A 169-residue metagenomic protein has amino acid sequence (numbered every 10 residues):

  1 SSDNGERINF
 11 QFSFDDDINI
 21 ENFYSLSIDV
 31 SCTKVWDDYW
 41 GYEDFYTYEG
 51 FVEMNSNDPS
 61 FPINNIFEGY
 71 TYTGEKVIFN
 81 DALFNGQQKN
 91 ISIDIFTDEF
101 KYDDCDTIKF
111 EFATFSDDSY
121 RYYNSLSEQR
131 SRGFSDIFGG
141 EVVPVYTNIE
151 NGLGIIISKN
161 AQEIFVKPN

Functional and structural regions predicted by a protein language model:
S1-N169: A sequence/structural signal for flexible, mid-protein segments enriched in small/helix-disrupting residues
